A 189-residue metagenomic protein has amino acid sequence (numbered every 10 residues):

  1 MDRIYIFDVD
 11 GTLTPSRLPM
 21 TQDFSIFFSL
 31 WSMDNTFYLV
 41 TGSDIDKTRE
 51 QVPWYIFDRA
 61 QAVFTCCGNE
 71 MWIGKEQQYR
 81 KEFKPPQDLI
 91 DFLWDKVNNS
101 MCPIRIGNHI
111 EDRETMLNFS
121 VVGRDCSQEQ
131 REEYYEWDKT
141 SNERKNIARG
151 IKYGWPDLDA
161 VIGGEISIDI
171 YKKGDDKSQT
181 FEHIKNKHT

Functional and structural regions predicted by a protein language model:
M1-D2, D34, A60, E114: A general structural motif
D2-P19, L39, F181: Asp-based phosphoryl-transfer active-site loop
Y5-F7, V63, T189: Residue-level marker for buried hydrophobic side chains located in beta-strands that build the well-ordered beta-sheet
F7, G42, T65, D112 (+1 more regions): Conserved strand-loop elements at the edges of beta-sheets that form or border functional pockets
T12, N69, R124: Short glycine-rich anion-binding loops that position phosphate/pyrophosphate groups of nucleotides and phosphorylated
P15, I73, S127: Glycine/Thr-rich phosphate-binding loops of Rossmann-like dinucleotide-binding domains
L18-H109: Active-site phosphate-binding/coordination module
P103-T189: Conserved acidic, metal-coordinating active-site core of Asp-based, Mg2+-dependent phosphoryl-transfer enzymes
